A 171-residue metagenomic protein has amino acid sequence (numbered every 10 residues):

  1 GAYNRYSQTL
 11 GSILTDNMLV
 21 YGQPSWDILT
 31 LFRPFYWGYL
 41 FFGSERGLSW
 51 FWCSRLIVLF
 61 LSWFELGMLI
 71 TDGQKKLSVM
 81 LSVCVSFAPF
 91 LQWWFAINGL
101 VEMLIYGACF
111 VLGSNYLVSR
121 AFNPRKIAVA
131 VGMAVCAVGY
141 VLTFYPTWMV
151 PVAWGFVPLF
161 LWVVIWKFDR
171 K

Functional and structural regions predicted by a protein language model:
G1-I105: Active-site lumenal/periplasmic loops and adjacent helix-entry segments of GT-C-fold, multi-pass membrane
F60-L66, K75-F168: Membrane-embedded helix bundles of polyisoprenyl
